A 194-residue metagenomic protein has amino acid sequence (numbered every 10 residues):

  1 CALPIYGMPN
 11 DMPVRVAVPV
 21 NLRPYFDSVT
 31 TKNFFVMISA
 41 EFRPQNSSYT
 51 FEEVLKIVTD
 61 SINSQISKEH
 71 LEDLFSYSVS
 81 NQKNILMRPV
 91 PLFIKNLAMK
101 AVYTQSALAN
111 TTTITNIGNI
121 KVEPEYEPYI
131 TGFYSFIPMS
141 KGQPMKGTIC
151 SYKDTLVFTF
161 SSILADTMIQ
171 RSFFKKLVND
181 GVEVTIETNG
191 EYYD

Functional and structural regions predicted by a protein language model:
C1-L3: Conserved small/polar residues in nucleotide/adenosyl-binding loops
I5-D194: Acyl-thioester-dependent acyl-group transfer interface
